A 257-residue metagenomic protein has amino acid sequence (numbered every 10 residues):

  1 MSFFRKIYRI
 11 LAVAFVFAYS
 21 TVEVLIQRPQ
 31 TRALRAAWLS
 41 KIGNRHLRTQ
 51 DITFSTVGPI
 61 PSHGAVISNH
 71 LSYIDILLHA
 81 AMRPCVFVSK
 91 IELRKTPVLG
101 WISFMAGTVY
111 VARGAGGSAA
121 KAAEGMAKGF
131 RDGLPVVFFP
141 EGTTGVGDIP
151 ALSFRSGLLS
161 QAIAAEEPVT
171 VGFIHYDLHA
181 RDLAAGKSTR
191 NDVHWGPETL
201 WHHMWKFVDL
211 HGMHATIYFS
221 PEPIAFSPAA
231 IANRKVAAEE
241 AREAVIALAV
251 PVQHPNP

Functional and structural regions predicted by a protein language model:
M1-T56, W101-M105: A transmembrane-helix-recognition feature enriched in membrane-embedded lipid enzymes and envelope glyco-/phospholipid
S20-P29, T49, G64-G116: Catalytic core of membrane glycerolipid acyltransferases/transacylases, capturing the structured, soluble-facing
H63-A65, T108, G133-F139, P168: Residue-level preference for the first positions of well-ordered beta-strands
K90, V111, F139, G172-I174: Generic beta-sheet signal
V98-G100, D148-I231: A cross-family acyltransferase "interaction/gating" segment
A119, M126-F130, L134-F154, L159: Soluble extracytoplasmic domains of inner/organellar membrane proteins
S227-V252: C-terminal/domain-terminus segments
